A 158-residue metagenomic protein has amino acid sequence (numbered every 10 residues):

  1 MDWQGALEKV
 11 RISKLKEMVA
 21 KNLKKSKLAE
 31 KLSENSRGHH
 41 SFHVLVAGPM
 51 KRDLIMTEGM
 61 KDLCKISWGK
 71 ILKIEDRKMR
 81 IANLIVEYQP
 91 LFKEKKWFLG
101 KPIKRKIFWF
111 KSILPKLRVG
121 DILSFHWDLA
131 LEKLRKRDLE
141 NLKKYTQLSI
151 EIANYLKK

Functional and structural regions predicted by a protein language model:
M1-D62: Anionic-ligand-binding alpha/beta catalytic cores of soluble enzymes and soluble regulatory domains that recognize
G59-D76: Structural detector for short beta-strands of small beta-barrel domains
I74-V86: Short, basic, low-complexity termini and linkers enriched in Ser/Thr/Gly/Pro that act as targeting/leader peptides
E87-L91, K136: Surface loops and adjacent helix of pleckstrin homology
P90-F108: Short, basic/aromatic beta-hairpin or loop at an interaction surface
W109-S124: Short nucleic-acid-contacting surface segments enriched for D/E, G, S/T with interspersed K/R
D128-N141: Short, Lys/Arg- and Gly-enriched loop/turn segments at beta-strand edges
D138-K158: Short peripheral tails and domain-boundary helices/loops at the edges of structured domains
